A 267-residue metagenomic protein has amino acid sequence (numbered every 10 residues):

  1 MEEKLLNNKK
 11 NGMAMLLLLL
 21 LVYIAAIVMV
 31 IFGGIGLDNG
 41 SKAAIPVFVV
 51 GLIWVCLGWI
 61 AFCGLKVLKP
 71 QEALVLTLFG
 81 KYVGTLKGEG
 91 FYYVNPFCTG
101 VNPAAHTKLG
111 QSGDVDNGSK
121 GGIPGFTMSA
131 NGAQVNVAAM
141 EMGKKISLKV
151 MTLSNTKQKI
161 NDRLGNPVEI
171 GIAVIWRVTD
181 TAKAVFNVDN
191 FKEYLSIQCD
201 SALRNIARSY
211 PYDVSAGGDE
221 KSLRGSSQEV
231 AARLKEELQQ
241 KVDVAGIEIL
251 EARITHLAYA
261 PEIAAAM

Functional and structural regions predicted by a protein language model:
M1-V22: N-terminal membrane-targeting/pre-transmembrane regions
V28-V55: Hydrophobic alpha-helical transmembrane segments
W54-G58, T152-N155: Short Pro/Gly-enriched beta-strand edge/turn motifs at strand-loop
I60-E72: Aromatic-capped interface at the extracytoplasmic side of an N-terminal signal-anchor transmembrane helix
A73-P96: Membrane-cytosol interface motif
L78, R224, I254-L257: Short loop/turn motifs enriched for small/polar and acidic residues
C98-N102, H106-L250: Amphipathic, interface-forming alpha-helical segments with heptad-repeat character
E251-A266: Short, charged, surface-exposed interaction patches
